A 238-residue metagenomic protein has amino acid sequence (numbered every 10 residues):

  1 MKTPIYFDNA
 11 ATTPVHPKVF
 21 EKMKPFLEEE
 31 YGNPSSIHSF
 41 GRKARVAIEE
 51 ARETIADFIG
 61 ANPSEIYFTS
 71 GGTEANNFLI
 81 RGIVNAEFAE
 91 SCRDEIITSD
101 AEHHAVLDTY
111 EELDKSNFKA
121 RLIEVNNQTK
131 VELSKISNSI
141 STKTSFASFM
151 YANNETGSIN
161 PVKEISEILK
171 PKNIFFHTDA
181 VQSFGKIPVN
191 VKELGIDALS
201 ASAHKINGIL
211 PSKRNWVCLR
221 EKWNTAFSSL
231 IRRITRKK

Functional and structural regions predicted by a protein language model:
M1-K238: Pyridoxal 5′-phosphate
